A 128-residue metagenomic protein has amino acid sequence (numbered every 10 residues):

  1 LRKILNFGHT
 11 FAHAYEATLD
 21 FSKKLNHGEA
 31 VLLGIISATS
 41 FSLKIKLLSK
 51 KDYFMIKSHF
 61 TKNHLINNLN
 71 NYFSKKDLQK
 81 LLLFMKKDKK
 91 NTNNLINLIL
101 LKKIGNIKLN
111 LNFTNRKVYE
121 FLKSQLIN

Functional and structural regions predicted by a protein language model:
L1-K76: Active-site segments that bind and position negatively charged phosphate/pyrophosphate groups
L47-N128: C-terminal charged capping/lid subdomain of soluble metabolic enzymes
